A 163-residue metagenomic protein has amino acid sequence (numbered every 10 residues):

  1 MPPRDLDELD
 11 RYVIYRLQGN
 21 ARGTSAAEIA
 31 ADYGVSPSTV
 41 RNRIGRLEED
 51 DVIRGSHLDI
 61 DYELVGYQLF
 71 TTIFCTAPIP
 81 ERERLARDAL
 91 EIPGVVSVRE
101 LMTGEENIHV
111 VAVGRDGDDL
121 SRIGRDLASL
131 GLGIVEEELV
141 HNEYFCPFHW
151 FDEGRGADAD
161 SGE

Functional and structural regions predicted by a protein language model:
M1-E163: A compositional/biophysical signature of low hydrophobicity enriched in polar/charged and small residues
